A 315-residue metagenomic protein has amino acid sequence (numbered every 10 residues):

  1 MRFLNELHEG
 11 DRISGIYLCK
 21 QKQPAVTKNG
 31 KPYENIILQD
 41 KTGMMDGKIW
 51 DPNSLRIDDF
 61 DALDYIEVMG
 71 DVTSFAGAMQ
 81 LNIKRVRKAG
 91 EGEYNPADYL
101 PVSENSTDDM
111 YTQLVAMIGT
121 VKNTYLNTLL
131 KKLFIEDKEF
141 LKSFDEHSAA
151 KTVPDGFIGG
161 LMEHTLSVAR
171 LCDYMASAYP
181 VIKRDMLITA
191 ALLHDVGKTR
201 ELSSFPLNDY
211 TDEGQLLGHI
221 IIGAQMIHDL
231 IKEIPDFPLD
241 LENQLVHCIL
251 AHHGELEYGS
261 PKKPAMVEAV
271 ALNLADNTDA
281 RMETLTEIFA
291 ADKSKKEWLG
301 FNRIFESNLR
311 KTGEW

Functional and structural regions predicted by a protein language model:
M1-I13: OB-fold nucleic-acid-binding modules
Y17, L63, V168, I249 (+1 more regions): Divalent metal-coordination and catalytic microenvironments
Q21-P32, M45-D46, P52-Y99: OB-fold single-stranded nucleic acid-binding module
I37-K48: Short, basic/aromatic beta-hairpin or loop at an interaction surface
E93-Q215: Acidic/His-rich, divalent-metal-binding segments that scaffold phosphate/diphosphate chemistry
T152-P154, E163-H164, Y174-D292: Divalent metal-dependent catalytic cores for phosphoryl transfer on phosphate-bearing substrates
N273, A291, K295-W315: N-terminal intrinsically disordered, cationic/polar leader segments that include organellar targeting peptides
